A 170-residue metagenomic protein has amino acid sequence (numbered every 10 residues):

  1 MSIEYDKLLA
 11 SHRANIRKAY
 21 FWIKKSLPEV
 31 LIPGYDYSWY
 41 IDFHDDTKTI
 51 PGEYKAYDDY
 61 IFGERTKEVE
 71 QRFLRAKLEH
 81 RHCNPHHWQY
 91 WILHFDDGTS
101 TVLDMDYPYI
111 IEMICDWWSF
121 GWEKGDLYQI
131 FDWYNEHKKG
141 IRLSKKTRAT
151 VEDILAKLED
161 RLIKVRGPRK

Functional and structural regions predicted by a protein language model:
M1-K170: Metal-dependent phosphohydrolase cores
